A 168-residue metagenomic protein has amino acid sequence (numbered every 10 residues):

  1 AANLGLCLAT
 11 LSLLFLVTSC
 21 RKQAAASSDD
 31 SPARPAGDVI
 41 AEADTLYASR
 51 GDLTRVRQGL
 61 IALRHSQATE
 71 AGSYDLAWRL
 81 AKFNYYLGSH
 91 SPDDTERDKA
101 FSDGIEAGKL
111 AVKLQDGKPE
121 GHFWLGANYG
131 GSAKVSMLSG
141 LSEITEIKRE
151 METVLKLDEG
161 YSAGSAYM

Functional and structural regions predicted by a protein language model:
A1-L8: Bacterial N-terminal signal peptides that target proteins for export
T10, S66, A71: Short, flexible active-site loop motifs that bind/organize anionic cofactors or intermediates
L16-S19: C-terminal motif of bacterial Sec signal peptides marking the signal peptidase cleavage site
A24-D29, R34-H65, L80-G160, G164-M168: Short coil/linker segments at helix-helix boundaries
T69, S73-D75, F83: Glycine- and aromatic-enriched membrane insertion/assembly motifs of diderm outer-membrane and organelle channel
